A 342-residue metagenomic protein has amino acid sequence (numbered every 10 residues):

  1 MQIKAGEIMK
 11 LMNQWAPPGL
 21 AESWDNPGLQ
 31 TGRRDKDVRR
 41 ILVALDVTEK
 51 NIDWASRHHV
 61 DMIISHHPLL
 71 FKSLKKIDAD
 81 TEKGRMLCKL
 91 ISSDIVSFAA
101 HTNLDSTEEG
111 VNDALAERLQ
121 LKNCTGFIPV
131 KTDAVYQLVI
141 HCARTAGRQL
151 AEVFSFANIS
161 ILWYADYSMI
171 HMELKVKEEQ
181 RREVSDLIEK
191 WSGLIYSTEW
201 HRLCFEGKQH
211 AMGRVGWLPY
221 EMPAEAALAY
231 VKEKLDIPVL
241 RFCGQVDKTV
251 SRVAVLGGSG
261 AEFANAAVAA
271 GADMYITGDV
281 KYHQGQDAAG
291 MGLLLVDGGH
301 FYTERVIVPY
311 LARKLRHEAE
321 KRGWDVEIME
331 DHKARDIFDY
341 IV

Functional and structural regions predicted by a protein language model:
M1-V342: Hydrophobic structural segments
